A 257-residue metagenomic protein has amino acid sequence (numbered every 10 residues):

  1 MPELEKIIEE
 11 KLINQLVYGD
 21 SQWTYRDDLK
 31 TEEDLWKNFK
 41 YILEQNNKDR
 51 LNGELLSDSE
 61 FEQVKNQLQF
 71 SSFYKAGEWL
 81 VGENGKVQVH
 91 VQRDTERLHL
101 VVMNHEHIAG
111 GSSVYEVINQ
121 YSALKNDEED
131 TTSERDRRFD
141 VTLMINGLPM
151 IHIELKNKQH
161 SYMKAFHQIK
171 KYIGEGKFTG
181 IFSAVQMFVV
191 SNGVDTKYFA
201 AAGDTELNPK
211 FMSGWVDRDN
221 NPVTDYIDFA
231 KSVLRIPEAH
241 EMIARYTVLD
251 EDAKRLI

Functional and structural regions predicted by a protein language model:
M1-T24, D28-I257: ATP-dependent helicase/translocase motor core
